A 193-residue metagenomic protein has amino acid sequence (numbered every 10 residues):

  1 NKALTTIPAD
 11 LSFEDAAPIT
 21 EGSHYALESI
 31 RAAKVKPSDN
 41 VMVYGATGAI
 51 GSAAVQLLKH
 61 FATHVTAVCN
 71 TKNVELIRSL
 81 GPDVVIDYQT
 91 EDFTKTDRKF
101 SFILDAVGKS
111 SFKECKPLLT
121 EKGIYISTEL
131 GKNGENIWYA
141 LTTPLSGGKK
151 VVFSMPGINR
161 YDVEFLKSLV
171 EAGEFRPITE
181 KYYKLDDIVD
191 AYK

Functional and structural regions predicted by a protein language model:
N1-K193: Terminal helix/beta-alpha structural elements that buttress the NAD(P)+-binding lobe
